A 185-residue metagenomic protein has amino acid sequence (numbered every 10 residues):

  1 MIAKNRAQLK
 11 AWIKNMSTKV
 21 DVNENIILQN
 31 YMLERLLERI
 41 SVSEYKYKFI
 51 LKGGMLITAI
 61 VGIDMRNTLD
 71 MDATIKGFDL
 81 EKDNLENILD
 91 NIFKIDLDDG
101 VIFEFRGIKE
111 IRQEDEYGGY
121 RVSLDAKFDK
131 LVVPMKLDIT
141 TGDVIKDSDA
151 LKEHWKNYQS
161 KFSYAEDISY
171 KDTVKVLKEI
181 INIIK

Functional and structural regions predicted by a protein language model:
M1-F49, T58-N67, M71, I75-K185: Structured mid-to-C-terminal alpha-helical surface segments
